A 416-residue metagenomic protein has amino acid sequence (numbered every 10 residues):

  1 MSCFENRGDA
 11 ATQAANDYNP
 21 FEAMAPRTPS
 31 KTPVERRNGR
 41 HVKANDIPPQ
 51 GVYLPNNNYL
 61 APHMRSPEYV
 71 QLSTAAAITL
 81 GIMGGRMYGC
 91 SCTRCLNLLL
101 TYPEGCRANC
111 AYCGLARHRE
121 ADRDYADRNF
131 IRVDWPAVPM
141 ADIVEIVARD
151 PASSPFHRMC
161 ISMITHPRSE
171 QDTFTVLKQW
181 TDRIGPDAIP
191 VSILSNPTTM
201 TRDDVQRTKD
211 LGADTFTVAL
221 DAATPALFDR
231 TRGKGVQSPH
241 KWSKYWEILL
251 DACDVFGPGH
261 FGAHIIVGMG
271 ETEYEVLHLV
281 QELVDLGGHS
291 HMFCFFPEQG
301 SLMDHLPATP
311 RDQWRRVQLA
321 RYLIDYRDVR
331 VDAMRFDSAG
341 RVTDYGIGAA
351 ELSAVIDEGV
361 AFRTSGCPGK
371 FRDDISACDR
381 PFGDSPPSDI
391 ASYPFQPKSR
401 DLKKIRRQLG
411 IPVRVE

Functional and structural regions predicted by a protein language model:
C3-F4, M24, G39-N109, G114-W135 (+2 more regions): N-terminal [4Fe-4S]-dependent radical SAM core
R117-I146, D150-D172, P186-D204, T208-W246 (+2 more regions): Core AdoMet radical
T173-D182, D214-T217, G270-H289, D344-G359: Short, electropositive alpha-helical surface patch
L177-P186, K209, L249-G257: Surface-exposed amphipathic alpha-helices with a cationic face
D214-T215, L220, T224, W242-L302 (+1 more regions): Conserved C-terminal portion of the radical SAM core fold that forms the substrate/S-adenosylmethionine-binding
P225-V236, G268-E271, H289-W314, R327-S353: Flexible glycine/acidic-rich beta-alpha junction loops that bind and position SAM and/or redox cofactors in anaerobic
D312-Q396: C-terminal accessory regions of radical SAM enzymes
D384-E416: C-terminal non-catalytic accessory extensions
